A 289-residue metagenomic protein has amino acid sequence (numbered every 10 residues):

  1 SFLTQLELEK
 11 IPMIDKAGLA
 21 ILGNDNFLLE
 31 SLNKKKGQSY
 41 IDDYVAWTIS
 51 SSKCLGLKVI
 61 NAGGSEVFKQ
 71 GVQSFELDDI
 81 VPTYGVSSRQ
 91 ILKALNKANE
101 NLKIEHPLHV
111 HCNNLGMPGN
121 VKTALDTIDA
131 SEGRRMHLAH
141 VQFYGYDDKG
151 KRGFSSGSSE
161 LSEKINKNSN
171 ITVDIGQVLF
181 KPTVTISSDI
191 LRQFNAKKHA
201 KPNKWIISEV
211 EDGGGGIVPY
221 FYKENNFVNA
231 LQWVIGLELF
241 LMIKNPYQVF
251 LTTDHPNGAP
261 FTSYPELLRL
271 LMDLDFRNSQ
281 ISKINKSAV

Functional and structural regions predicted by a protein language model:
S1, C112, M242-V249, H255-V289: Active-site microenvironment of metallo-dependent hydrolases
S1, L22, I60: Conserved residues at the C-terminal ends of beta-strands
S1-I11: Metal-associated gating/positioning segment near the N- to mid-region
L3-Q5, E30-S31, K122-T127, E266: A short acidic, amphipathic alpha-helical/loop segment
K16, L22, L57, H111 (+1 more regions): Divalent metal-coordination and catalytic microenvironments
A17-D42, T83: Active-site mouth loops of central-metabolism enzymes
F27-L32, P182-K197, E266-A288: Internal, charge-rich low-complexity segments
K36-N61, S65-V249: Histidine/acidic residue-rich metal-binding segments in metalloenzymes
